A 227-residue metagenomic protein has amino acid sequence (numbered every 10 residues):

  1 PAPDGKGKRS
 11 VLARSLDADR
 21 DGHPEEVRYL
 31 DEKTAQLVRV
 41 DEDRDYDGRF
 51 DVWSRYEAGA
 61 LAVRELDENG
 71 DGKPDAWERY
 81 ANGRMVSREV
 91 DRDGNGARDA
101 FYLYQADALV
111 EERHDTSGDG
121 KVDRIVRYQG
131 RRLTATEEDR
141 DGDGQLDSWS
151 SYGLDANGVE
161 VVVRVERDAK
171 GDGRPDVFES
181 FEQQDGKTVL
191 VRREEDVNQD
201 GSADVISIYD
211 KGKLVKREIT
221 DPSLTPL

Functional and structural regions predicted by a protein language model:
P1-L227: Calcium-binding acidic motifs and repeat modules
